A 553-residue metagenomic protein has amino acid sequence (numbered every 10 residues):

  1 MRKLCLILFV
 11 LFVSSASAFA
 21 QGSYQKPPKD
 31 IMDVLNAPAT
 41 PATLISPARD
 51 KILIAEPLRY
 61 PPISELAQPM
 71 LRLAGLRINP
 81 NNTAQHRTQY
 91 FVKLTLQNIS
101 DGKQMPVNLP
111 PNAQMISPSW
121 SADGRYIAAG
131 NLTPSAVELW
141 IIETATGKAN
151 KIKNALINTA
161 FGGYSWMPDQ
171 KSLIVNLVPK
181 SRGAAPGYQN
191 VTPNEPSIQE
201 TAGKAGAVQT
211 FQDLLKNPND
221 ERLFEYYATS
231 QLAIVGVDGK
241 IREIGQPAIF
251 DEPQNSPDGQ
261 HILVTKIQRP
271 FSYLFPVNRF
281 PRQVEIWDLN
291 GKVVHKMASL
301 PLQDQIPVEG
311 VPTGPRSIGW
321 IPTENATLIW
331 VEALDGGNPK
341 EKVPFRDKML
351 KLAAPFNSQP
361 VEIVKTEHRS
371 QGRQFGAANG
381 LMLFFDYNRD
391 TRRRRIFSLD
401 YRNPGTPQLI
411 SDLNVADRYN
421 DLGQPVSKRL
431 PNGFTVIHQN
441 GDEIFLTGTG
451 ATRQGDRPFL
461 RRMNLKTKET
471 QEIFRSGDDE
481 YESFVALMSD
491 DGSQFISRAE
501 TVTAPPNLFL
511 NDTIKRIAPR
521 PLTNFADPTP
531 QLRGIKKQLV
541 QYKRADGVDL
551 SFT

Functional and structural regions predicted by a protein language model:
M1-L6: Bacterial N-terminal signal peptides that target proteins for export
I7-S15: Bacterial N-terminal signal peptides
A20-A518, N524-G534, D549: Beta-propeller folds
V540-K543: Short acidic-hydrophobic surface loop/beta-edge motif
D546-T553: A short loop-to-beta-strand scaffold at the N-terminal edge of the catalytic core in hydrolase folds
